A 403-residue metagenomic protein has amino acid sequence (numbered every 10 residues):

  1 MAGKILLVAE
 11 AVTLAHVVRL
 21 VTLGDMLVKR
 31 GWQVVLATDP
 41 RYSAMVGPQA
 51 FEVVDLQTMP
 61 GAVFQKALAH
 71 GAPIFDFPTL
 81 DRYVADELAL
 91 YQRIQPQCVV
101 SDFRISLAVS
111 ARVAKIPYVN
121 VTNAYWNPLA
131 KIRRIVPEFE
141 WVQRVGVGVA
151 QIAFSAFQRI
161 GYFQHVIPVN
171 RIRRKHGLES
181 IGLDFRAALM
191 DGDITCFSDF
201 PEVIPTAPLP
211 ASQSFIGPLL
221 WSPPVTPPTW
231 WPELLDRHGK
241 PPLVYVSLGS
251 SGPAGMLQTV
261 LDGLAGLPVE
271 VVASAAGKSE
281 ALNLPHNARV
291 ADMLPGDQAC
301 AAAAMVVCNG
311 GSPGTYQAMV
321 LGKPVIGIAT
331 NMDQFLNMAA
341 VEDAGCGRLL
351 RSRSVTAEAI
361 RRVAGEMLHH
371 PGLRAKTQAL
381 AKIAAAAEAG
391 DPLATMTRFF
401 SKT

Functional and structural regions predicted by a protein language model:
M1-G148, G263, V272-V320, I326 (+1 more regions): Glycosyltransferase specificity loop/lid
A9, H70-D76, Y91, I152 (+2 more regions): Short, basic, glycine/proline-bearing loop/turn elements
E10-A11, D39, S198-F200, L248-S251: Structural motif
G24, E202-M305: Donor-nucleotide binding loops and adjacent catalytic segments primarily of GT-B fold Leloir glycosyltransferases
S43, I105-S106, Y125-N127, P201-V203 (+2 more regions): Short, solvent-exposed loop/turn segments at secondary-structure junctions
Y91, A111, A187-A188, P208 (+2 more regions): Structural motif
V119-P208: Active-site-proximal region of nucleotide-activated glycan assembly enzymes, centered on histidine/acidic-rich loops
